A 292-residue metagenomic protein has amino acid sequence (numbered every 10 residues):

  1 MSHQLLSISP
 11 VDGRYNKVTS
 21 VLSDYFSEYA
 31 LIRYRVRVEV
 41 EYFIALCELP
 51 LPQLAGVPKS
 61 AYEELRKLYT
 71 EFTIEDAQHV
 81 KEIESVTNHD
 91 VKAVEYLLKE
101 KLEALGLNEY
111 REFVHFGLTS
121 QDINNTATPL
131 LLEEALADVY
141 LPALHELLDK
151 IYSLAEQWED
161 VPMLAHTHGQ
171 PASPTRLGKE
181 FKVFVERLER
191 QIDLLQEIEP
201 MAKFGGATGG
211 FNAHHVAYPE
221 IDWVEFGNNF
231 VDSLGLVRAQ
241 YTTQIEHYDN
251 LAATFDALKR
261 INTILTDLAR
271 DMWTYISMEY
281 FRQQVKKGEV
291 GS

Functional and structural regions predicted by a protein language model:
S2-F211, Y218, D222-N229: A helix-coil-helix interface module used to build multimeric assemblies and to scaffold catalytic/cofactor sites
E48-A55, L107-N108, L141, Q157-D160 (+5 more regions): Intrinsically disordered or highly flexible coil/loop and linker segments, enriched in small and charged/polar residues
A127, A239, G291-S292: Short small-residue beta-strand/loop micro-motif enriched in glycine and branched aliphatics
A155, E159, L234, K287: Short, small-residue-rich loop/turn micro-motifs
Q191, Q244-S292: Glycine-rich anion/phosphate-binding loop at the beta-strand->alpha-helix junction
N228-I245: A short, charged helix-loop
